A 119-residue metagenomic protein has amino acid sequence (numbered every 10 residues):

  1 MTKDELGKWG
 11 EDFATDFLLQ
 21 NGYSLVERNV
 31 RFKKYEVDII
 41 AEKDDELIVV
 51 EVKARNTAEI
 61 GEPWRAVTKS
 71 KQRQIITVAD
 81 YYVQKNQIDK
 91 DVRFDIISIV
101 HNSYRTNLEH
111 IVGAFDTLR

Functional and structural regions predicted by a protein language model:
M1-R28: Acidic-basic catalytic patches of nuclease active cores, encompassing PD-(D/E)XK and other metal-cofactor nuclease
E11, E36-D38, E51, K71 (+1 more regions): Acidic active-site catalytic centers that drive phospho-/nucleotidyl reactions and related ester hydrolyses
L18, V37-E59, I75: Conserved catalytic cores of phosphodiester-cleaving nucleases, focusing on short active-site segments
S24-V49, L118: Active-site metal-binding core of divalent-cation-utilizing nuclease and nuclease-like domains
K34-E36, D45-L47, E62, S70 (+1 more regions): Short connector loops at helix/strand junctions that flank enzyme active sites, especially segments positioning acidic
N56-T77, Y81: Mg2+/Mn2+-dependent nuclease catalytic core
Q84-R119: Domain-level recognition of nuclease-like catalytic cores that cleave nucleotide substrates
